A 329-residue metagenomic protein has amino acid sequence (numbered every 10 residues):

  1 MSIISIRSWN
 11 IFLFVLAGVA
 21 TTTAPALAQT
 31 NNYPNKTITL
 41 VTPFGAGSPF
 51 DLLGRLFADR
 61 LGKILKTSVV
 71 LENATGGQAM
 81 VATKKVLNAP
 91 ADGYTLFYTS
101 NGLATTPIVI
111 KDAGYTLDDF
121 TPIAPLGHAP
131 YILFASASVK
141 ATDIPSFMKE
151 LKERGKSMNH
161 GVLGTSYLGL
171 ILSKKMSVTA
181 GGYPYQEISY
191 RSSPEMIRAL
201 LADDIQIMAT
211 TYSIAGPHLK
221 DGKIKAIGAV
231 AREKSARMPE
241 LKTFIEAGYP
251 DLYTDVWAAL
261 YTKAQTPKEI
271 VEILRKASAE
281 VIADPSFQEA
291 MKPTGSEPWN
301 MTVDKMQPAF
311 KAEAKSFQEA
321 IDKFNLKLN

Functional and structural regions predicted by a protein language model:
M1-N35, L328-N329: Short, low-complexity disordered leader/linker segments with a strong preference for bacterial N-terminal type II
A28-D119, G155-M158, G181-A209, H218 (+2 more regions): N-terminal (or domain-start) structured segment
N35-T37, T179, E246, K268-N329: An extracytoplasmic/periplasmic, membrane-proximal ligand-sensing/linker region
F44, G164, V230: Residue-level signal for short, function-critical loop segments
P49-L53, F57, Q78, A82 (+12 more regions): Stable alpha-helical elements in mature extracytoplasmic
L61, K85-Y94, I108-E195, F244-E246 (+1 more regions): Hinge/capping helix and adjacent helix->loop/strand transition within the periplasmic-binding protein
G102-K111, K174-T179, Q206-L241: A ligand-binding cleft/hinge motif common to bilobed small-molecule-binding domains
A247-G248, L252: Cytochrome P450 heme-binding Cys-pocket and its upstream "meander" loop
